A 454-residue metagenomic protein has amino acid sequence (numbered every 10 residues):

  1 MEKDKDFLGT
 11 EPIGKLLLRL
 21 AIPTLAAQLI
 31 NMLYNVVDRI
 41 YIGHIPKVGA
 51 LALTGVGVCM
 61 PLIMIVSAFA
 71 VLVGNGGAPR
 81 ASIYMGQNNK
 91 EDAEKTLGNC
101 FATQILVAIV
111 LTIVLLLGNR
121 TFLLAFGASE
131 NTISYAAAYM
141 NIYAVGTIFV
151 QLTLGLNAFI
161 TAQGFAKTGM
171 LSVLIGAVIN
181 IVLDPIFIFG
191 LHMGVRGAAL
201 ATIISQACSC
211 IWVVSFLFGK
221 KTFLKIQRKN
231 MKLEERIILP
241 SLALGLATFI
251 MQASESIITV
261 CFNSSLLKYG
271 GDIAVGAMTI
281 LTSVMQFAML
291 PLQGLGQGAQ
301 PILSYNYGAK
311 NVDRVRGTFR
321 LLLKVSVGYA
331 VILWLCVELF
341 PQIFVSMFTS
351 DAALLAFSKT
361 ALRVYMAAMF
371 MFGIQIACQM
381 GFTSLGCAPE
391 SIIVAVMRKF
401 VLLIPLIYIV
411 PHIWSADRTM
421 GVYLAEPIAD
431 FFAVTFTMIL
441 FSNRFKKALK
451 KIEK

Functional and structural regions predicted by a protein language model:
M1-A21, A81-G146, G190-G245, L303-A368 (+1 more regions): Short alpha-helical transmembrane segments in multi-pass integral membrane proteins
T24, Q28, I40, P79 (+16 more regions): Transmembrane alpha-helix boundary and packing residues in multipass membrane permease domains and related
L25-P79, Y143-V150, L239-N306, S326-W334 (+3 more regions): Transmembrane helix-bundle signature of multi-pass secondary active exporters and lipid flippases
L33-V36, H44, A50, Y84-Q87 (+6 more regions): Helix-loop interface residues and adjacent transmembrane-helix termini in multi-pass membrane transporters, primarily
L53-I113, V150-G169, A277-L335, L339-P341 (+1 more regions): Small-residue-rich hydrophobic transmembrane alpha-helices
G74, Y143-T161, S172-A177, A198-I211 (+4 more regions): Short runs within selected transmembrane alpha-helices of multi-pass transporters and secretion channels
I376, L403-H412: Transmembrane alpha-helical segments of integral membrane proteins
